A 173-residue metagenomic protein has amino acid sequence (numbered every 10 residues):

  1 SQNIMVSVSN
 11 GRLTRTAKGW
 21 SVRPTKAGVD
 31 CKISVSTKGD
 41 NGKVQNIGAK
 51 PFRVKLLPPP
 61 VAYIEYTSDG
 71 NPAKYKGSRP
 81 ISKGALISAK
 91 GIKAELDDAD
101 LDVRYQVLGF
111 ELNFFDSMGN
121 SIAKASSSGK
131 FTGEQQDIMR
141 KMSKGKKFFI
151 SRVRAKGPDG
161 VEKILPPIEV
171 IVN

Functional and structural regions predicted by a protein language model:
Q2-T14, R104-K124: Change to "...patches in solvent-exposed regions of secreted, membrane-anchored, or virion-exposed structural
M5-S7, G28-N41, G48-P51, G145-G157: Short, aromatic- and glycine-rich surface loops/edge beta-strands on solvent-exposed regions
S9-R23, A49-P51, I122-G133, I168: Solvent-exposed serine/threonine-rich low-complexity stretches and specific carbohydrate-binding patches
G19-A27, D137-M142: Extracellular/luminal low-complexity segments enriched in Ser/Thr/Pro
Q45-V61, G160-N173: Short beta-strand elements
P51-P80: Low-complexity, Pro/Ser/Thr- and charge-rich linker/hinge segments at domain boundaries
G91-L101: Short amphipathic, basic-aromatic surface patches that mediate peripheral association with negatively charged
V107, N120-N173: Mature extracytoplasmic or organellar-lumen-exposed domains after removal of signal/transit peptides
